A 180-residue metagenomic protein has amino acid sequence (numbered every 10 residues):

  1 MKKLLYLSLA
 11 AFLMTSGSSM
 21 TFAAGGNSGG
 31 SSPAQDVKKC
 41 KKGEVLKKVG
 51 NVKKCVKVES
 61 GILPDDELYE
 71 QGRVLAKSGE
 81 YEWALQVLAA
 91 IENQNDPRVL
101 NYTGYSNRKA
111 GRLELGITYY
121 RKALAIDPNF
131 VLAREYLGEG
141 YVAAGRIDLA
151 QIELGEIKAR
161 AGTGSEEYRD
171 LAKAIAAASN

Functional and structural regions predicted by a protein language model:
M20-E70: Long, contiguous interaction/recruitment modules in multidomain scaffold/adaptor proteins
G61-Q94, R98, N107: Alpha-helical segment of the N-proximal tetratricopeptide repeat
A89-N93, L124-A125, A159-G162: Conserved structural position within tetratricopeptide repeats
D96, F130, G164-S165: Residue-level recognition of tetratricopeptide repeat
V99, A133, E167-Y168: TPR alpha-solenoid repeat register
Y102, Y136, D170-A174: Canonical tetratricopeptide repeat
